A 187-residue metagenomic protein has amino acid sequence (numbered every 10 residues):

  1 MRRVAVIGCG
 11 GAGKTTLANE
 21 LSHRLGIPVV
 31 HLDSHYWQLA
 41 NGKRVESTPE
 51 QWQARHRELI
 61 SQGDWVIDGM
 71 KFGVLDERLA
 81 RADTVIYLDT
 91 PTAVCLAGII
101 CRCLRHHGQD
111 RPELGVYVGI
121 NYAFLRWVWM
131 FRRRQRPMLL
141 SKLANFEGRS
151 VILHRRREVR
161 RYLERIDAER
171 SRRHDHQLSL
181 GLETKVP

Functional and structural regions predicted by a protein language model:
R3: Walker A (P-loop) ATP-phosphate-binding motif of ABC ATPase nucleotide-binding domains
V6: Hydrophobic anchor at the beta1->P-loop junction of P-loop NTPases
G10: The conserved Walker
K14: Conserved lysine of the Walker
L17: Hydrophobic positions on the alpha1 helix immediately C-terminal to the Walker A/P-loop
R24, M130-P187: NTP-dependent small-molecule kinase module
P28-T84: Conserved nucleotide-sensing/catalytic segment adjacent to the nucleotide-binding pocket in NTP-handling enzymes
T90-Q135, H174: A glycine- and Lys/Arg-enriched "phosphate-lid" helix/loop adjacent to the NTP-binding pocket of small-molecule kinases
